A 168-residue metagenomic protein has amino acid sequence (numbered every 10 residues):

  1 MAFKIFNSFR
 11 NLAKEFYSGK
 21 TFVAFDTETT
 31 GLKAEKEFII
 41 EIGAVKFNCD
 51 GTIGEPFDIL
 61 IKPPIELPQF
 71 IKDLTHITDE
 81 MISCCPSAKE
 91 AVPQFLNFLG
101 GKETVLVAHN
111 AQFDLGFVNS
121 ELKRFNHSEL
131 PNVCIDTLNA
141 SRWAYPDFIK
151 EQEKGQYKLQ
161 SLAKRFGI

Functional and structural regions predicted by a protein language model:
A2-N132, P146, K150-I168: Conserved non-catalytic scaffold segment of RNase H-like nuclease domains
A140-S141, A163: A generic structural signal for short hydrophobic patches within well-formed alpha-helices
